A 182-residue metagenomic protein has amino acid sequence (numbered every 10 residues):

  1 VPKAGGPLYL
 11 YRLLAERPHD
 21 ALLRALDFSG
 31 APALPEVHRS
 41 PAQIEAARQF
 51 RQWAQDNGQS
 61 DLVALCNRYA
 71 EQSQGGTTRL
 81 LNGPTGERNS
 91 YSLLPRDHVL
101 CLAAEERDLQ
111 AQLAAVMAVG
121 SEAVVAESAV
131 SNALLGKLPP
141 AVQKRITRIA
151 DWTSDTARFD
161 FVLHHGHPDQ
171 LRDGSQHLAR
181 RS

Functional and structural regions predicted by a protein language model:
V1-L102, E106-Q112, V119-S182: C-terminal segments
